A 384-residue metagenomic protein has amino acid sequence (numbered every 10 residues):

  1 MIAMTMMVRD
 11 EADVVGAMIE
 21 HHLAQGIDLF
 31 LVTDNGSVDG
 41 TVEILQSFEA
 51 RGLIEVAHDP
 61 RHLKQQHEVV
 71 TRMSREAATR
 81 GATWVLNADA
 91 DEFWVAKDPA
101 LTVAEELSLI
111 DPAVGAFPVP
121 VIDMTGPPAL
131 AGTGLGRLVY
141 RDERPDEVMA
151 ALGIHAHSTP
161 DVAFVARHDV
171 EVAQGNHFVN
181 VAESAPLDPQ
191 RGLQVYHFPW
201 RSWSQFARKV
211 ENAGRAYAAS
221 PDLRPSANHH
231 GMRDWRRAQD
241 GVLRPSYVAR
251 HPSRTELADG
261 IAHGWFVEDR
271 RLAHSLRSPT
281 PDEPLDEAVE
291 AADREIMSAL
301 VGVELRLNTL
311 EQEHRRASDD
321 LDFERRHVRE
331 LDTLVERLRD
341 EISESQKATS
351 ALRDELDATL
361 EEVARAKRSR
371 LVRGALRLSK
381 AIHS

Functional and structural regions predicted by a protein language model:
M1-E20: N-proximal low-complexity "stem/linker" segments adjacent to membrane-targeting elements
E20-D28: Short, acidic, metal-binding catalytic loop of nucleotide-sugar glycosyltransferases
D34-I44, R61-H62: A conserved acidic beta->alpha catalytic loop
E49-E68: Conserved donor nucleotide-binding strand/loop of the catalytic core
E68, A96-A291: Catalytic-site signature of metal-activated, phosphate-bearing donor transferases, centered on the GT-A/GT-A-like
T71-W84: Active-site nucleotide-sugar/metal-binding loop of Leloir-type enzymes
A82-V95: Short beta-strand-to-loop acidic/aromatic patch adjacent to the donor-nucleotide binding site
T280-S384: Boundary detector for helix-to-coil junctions that initiate low-complexity/charged tails
